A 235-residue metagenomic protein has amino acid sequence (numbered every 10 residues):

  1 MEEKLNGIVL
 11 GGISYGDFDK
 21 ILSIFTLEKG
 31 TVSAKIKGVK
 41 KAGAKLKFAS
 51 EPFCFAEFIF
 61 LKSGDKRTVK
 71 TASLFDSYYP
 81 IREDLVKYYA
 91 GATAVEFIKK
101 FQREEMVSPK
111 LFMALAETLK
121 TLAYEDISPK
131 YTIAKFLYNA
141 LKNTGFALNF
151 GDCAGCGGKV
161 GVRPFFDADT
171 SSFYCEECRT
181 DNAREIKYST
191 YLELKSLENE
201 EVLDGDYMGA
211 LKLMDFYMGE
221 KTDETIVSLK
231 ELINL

Functional and structural regions predicted by a protein language model:
M1-K20, F25-L235: Non-catalytic alpha-helical scaffolds and adjoining flexible linkers that form interface surfaces for assembly
